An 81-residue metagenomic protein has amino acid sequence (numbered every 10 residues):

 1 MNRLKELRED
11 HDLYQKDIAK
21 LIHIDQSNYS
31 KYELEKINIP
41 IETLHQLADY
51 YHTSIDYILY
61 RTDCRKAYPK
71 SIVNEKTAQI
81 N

Functional and structural regions predicted by a protein language model:
N2-L21: Short basic helix-loop element that most often maps to the first helix and adjoining turn of HTH DNA-binding modules
L4, I18-A19, Y29-Y32, I58: Conserved hydrophobic/aromatic packing and binding residues within compact polymer-binding modules
L4, Q15, Q26, I41-L44: Helix-turn-helix DNA-binding elements, focusing on the entry/boundary residues of the two helices that contact DNA
D10, L59-N81: Short, charged recognition helix plus adjacent turn of helix-turn-helix-like nucleic-acid-binding domains
H23, E42-Y57: DNA major-groove recognition helix of helix-turn-helix/homeodomain DNA-binding modules
H23-N38: Recognition helix of helix-turn-helix/homeodomain-like DNA-binding domains that insert into the DNA major groove
K31, E35, Q46, C64: Alpha-helical DNA-recognition elements
E33, Y51, L59-T62: DNA major-groove recognition helix of helix-turn-helix
